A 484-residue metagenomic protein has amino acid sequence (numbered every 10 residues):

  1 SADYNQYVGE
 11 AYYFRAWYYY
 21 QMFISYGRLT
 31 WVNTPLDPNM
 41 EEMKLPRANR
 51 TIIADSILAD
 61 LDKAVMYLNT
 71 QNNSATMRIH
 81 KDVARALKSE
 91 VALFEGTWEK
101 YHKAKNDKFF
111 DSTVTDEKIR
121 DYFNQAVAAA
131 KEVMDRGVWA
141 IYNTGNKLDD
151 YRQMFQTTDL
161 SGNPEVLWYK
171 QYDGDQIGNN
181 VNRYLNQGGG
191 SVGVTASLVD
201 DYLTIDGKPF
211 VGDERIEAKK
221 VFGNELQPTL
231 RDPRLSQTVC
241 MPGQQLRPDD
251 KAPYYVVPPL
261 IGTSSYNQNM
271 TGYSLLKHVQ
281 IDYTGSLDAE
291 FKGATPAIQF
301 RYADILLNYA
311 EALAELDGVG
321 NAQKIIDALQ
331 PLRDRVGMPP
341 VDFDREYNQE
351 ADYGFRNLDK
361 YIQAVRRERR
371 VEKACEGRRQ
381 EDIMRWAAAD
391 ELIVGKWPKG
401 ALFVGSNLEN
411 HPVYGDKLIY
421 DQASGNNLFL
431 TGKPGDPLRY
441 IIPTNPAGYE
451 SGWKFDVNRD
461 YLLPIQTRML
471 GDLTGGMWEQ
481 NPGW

Functional and structural regions predicted by a protein language model:
S1-Y184, G212-W484: Acidic/polar-rich alpha-helix caps and helix-coil junctions
N186-V211, P258-N267: Short, cationic low-complexity segments
